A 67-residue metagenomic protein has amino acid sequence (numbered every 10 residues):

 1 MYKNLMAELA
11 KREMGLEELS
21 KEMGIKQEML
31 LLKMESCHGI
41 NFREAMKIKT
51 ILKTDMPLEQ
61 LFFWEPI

Functional and structural regions predicted by a protein language model:
M1-E18, E22: A short, Lys/Arg-rich alpha-helix, primarily the initiator
M14-G15, R43, M56: Residue-level signal for the short linker/turn that defines the boundary of a DNA-recognition helix
E18, M29, Q60: Residues in the helix-turn-helix
I25-I40: Recognition helix of helix-turn-helix/homeodomain-like DNA-binding domains that insert into the DNA major groove
L31-L32, M46, F62: Key DNA-contacting residues within the recognition helix of helix-turn-helix
C37-K49: Short, basic-rich loop-to-helix N-cap that marks the start of a DNA-contacting helix
L52-I67: Short C-terminal boundary/hinge segments that cap the last helix of small helical domains
